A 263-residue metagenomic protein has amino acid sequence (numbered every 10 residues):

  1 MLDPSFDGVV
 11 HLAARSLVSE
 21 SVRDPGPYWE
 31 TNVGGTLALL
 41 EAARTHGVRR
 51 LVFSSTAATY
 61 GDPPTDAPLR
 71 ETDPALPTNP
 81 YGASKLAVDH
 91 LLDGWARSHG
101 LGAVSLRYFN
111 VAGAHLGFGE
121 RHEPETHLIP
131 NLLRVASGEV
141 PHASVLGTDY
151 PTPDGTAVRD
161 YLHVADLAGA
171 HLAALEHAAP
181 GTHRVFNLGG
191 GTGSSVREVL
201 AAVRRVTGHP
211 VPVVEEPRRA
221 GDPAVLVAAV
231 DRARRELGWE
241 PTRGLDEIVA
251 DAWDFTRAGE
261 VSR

Functional and structural regions predicted by a protein language model:
M1-T31: NAD(P)H-binding glycine-rich loop region in Rossmannoid oxidoreductase-like domains and their noncatalytic homologs
L2-F6, G47, A178-G181: Glycine-rich phosphate-binding loop signature in dinucleotide/nucleotide-binding domains
S16-E20, A42-R50, H177-A178: A short helix-coil junction within the Rossmann-fold of NAD(P)-dependent oxidoreductases
S21, F109, V185-L188: Short-chain dehydrogenase/reductase
G26-A38, T45, R49-R50, T59-A112 (+1 more regions): Catalytic helix-loop patch of NAD(P)-dependent Rossmann-fold dehydrogenases
T56: Residue(s) in the substrate-gating loop at a strand-loop-helix junction that position the organic substrate next
T78, F109-T126, L133-R134, D149-A165 (+1 more regions): Glycine-rich "substrate-gating" loop/helix at the edge of Rossmann-like oxidoreductase active sites
A136-R263: C-terminal substrate-binding subdomain of Rossmann-fold SDR/epimerase-dehydratase oxidoreductases
